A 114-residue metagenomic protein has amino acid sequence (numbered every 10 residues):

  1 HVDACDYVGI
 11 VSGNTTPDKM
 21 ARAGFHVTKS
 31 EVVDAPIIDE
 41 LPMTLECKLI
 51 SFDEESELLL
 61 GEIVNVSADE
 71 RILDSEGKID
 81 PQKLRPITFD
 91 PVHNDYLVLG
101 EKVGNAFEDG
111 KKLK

Functional and structural regions predicted by a protein language model:
H1-K114: Basic, polyanion-binding surface patches
